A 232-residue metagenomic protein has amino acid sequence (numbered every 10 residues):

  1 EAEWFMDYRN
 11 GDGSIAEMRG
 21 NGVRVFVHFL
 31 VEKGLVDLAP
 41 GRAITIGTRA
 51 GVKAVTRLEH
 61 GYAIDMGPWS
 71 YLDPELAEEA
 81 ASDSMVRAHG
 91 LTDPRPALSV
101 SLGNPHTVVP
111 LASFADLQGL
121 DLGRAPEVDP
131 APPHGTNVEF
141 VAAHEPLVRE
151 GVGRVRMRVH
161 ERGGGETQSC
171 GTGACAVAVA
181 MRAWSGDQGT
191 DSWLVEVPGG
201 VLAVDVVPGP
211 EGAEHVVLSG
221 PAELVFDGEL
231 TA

Functional and structural regions predicted by a protein language model:
E1-M18, V23-S169, A176-A232: Active-site proximal loop and beta-alpha junction motif in alpha/beta enzyme cores
